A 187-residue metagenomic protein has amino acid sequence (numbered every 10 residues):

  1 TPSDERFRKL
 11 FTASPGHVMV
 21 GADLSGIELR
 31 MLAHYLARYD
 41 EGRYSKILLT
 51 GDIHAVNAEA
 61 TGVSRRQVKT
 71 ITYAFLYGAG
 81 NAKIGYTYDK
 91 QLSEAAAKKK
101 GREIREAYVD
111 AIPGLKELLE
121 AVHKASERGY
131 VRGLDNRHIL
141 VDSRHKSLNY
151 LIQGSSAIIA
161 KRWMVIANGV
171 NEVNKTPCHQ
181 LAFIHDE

Functional and structural regions predicted by a protein language model:
T1-E187: Conserved catalytic core of nucleotide polymerization and phosphodiester-bond processing enzymes
